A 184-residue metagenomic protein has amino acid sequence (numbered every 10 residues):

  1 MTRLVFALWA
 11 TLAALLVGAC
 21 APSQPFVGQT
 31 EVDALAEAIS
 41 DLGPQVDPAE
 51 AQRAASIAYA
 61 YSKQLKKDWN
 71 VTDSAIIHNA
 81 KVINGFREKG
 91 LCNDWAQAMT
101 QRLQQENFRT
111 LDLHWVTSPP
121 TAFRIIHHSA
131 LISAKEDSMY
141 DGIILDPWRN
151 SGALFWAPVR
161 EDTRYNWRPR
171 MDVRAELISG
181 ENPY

Functional and structural regions predicted by a protein language model:
M1-W9: Bacterial N-terminal signal peptides that target proteins for export
L16-A19: C-terminal motif of bacterial Sec signal peptides marking the signal peptidase cleavage site
A21-Q24: Bacterial signal peptide processing site
F26-Q29, Q45-Q52, F86-D94: Soluble non-cytosolic domains of exported or imported proteins
E37-A80: Secondary-structure boundary elements
N79-W115, T121-R124: Mid-length scaffold segments of soluble, non-membrane domains
Q105-L154: Hydrophobic/aromatic-rich core segments of domains that either
D137-Y184: A recognition module on extended beta-rich or small alphabeta surfaces enriched in W/G with H and D/E
